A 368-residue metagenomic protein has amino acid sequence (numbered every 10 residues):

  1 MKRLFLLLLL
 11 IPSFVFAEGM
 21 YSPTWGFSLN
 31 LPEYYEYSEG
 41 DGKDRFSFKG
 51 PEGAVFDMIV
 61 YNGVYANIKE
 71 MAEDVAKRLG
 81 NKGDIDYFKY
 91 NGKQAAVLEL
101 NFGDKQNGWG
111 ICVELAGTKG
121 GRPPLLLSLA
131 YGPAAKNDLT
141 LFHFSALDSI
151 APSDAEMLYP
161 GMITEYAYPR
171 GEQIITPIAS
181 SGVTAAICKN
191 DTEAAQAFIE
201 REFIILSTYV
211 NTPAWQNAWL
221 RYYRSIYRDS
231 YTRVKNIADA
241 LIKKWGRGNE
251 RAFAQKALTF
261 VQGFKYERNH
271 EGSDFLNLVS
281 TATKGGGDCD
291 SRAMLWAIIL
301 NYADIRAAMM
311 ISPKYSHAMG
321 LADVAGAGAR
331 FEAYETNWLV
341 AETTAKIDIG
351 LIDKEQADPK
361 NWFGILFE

Functional and structural regions predicted by a protein language model:
R3-S13: Sec-dependent N-terminal signal peptides
E18-D41: N-terminal "mature-domain start" segment
L31, M71, V75, L139-A146 (+4 more regions): Stable alpha-helical elements in mature extracytoplasmic
Y35, L129-A167: Surface-exposed amphipathic alpha-helical segments
G40-S128, P133-A135: Conserved polar/disulfide-associated segments of primarily extracytoplasmic proteins
P177-D229: Secretory-pathway-linked proteins and extracytosolic
Q216-K284, T344: Secondary-structure boundary elements
S291-E368: Hydrophobic/aromatic-rich core segments of domains that either
